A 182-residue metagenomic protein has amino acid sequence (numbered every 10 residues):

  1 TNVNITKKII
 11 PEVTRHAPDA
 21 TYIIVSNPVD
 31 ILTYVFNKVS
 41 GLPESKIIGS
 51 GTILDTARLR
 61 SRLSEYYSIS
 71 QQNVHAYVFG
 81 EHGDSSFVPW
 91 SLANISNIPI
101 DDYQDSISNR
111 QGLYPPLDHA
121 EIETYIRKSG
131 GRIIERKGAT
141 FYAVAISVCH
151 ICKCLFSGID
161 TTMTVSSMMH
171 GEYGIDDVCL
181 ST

Functional and structural regions predicted by a protein language model:
T1-S61: Rossmann-like NAD(P)(H) cofactor-binding subdomain of soluble oxidoreductases
S40-K46, T56-T182: C-terminal substrate-binding/catalytic lobe of Rossmann-fold NAD(P)-dependent dehydrogenases
